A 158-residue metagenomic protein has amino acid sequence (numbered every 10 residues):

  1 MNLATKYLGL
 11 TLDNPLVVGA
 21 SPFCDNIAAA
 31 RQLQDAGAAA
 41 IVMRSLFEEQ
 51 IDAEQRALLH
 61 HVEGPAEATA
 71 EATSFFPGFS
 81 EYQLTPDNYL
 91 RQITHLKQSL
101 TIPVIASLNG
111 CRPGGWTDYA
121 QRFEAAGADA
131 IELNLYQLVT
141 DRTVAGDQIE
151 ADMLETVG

Functional and structural regions predicted by a protein language model:
M1-V17, N88-Q98: N-terminal amphipathic alpha-helix/helix-capping segment at the start of soluble metabolic enzymes
L3-L8, F47, E54, A72: Glycine-rich, flexible loop/turn motifs
D13-N14, F76, P103, T140: General secondary-structure edge motif
P15-V18, S80-Y82, A145-D147: Short linear motifs at secondary-structure transitions and domain/linker junctions
V18-G19, A106: A structural motif
A20-C24: Glycine-rich phosphate/pyrophosphate-binding beta-alpha loops
N26-T69, L84-I105, N109-G158: Alpha/beta enzyme core
E71-S80: Short glycine/proline- and acidic residue-enriched helix-loop micro-motifs that form flexible lids or anion-recognition
